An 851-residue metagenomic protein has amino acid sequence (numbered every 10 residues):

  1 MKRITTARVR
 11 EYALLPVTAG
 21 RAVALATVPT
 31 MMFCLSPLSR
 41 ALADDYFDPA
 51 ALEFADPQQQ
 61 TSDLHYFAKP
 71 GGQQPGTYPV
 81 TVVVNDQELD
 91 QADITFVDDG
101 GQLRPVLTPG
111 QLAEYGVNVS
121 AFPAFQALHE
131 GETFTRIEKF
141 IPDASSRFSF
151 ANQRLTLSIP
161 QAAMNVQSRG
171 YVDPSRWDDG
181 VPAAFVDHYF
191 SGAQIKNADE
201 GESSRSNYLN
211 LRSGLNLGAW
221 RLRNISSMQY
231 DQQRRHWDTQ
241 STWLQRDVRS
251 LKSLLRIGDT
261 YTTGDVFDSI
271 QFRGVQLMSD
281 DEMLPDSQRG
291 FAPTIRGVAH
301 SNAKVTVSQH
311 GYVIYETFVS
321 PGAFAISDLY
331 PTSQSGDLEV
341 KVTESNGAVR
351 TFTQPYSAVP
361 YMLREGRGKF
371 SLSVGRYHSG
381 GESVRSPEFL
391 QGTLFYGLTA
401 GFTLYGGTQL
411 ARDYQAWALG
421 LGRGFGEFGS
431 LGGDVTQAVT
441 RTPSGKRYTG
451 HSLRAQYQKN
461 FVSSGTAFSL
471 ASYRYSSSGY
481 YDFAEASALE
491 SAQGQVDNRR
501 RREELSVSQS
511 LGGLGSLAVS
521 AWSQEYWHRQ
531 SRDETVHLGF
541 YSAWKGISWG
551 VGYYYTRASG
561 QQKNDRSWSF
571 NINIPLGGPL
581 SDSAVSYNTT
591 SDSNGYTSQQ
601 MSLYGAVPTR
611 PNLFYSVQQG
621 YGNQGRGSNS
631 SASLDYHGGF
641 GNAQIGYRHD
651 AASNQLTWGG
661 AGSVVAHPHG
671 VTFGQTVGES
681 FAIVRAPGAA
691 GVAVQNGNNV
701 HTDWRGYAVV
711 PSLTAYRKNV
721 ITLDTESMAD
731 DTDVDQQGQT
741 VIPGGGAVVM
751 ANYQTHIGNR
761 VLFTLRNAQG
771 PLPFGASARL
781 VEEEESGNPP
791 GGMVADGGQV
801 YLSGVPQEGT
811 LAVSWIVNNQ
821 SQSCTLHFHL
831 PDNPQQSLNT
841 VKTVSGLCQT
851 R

Functional and structural regions predicted by a protein language model:
K2-R3, V9, L14, V28-P29 (+2 more regions): Post-signal-peptide, soluble extracytosolic/periplasmic N-terminal scaffold domains of envelope/secretory systems
Q74-F96, G688-N698, Q769-E785: Short, ordered, surface-exposed loop/turn motifs in non-cytosolic proteins
V82, I295-G297, A682-A686, N759-N767: A short, amphipathic beta-strand motif
D93-T95, N699-Y707, E784-G797: Short, acidic Ser/Thr/Gly-rich low-complexity loop/linker segments typical of extracellular and cell-surface proteins
D99-L107, L329-S335, Y707-A729, D733 (+2 more regions): Short Pro-Gly-centered beta-turn/loop motif in secreted/extracellular proteins
A163, G192-K196, A219, M228-Q232 (+18 more regions): Transmembrane beta-strands of outer-membrane beta-barrel pores
W177, R205-G218, D238-L251, S386-A400 (+12 more regions): Feature captures outer-membrane beta-barrel proteins of Gram-negative bacteria and organelles
V186-H188, N224, L255-I257, F370-V374 (+8 more regions): Membrane-embedded beta-strand positions of outer-membrane beta-barrel proteins
